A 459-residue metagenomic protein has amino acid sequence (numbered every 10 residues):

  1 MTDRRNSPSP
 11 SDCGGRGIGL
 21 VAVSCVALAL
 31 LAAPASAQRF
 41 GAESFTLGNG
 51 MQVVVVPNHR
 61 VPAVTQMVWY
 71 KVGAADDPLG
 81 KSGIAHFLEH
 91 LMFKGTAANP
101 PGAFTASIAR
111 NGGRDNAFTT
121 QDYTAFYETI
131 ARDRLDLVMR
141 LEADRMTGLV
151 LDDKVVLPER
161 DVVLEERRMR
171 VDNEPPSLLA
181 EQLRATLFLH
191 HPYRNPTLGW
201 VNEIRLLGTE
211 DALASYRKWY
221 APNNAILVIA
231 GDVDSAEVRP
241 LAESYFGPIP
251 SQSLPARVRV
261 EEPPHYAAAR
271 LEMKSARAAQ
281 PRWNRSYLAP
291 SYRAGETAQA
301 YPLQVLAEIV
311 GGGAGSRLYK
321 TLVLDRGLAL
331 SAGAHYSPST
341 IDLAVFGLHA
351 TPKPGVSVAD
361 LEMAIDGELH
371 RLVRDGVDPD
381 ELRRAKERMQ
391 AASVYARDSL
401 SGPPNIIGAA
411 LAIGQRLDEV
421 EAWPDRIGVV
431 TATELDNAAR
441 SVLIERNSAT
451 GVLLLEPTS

Functional and structural regions predicted by a protein language model:
M1-G15: N-terminal secretory signal peptides that target proteins for export/translocation
G19-L31: Bacterial N-terminal signal peptides
A33-A37: Sec/Tat signal peptide C-region and signal peptidase I cleavage site
Q38-N58: Short N-terminal segments immediately surrounding and downstream of signal-peptide cleavage
G41, T46, A103-P255, D325-R326 (+1 more regions): Charge-rich, well-structured scaffold segments of protease-associated domains
G50, R60-I108, R285, E296-V310 (+1 more regions): Active/ligand-binding-proximal structured segments within catalytic/core domains that scaffold catalytic residues
V72-A74, A131-R132, A289-R293, P352-V356: A generic structural motif
R168, A185, L254-G315: His/Glu-based metal-binding/catalytic segments typifying zinc-dependent metallopeptidases
